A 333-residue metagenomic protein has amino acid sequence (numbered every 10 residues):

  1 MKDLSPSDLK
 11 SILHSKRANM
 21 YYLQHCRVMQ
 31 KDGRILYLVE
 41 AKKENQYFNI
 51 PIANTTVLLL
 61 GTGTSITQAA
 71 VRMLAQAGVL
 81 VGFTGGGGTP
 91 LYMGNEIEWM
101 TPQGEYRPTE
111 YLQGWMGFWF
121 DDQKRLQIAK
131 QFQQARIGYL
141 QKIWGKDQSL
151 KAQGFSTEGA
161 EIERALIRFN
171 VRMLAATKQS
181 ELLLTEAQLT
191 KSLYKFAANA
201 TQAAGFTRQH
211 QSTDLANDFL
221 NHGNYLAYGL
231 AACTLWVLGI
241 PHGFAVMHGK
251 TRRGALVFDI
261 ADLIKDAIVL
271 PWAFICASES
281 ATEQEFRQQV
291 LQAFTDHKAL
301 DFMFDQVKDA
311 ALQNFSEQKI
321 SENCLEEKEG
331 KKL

Functional and structural regions predicted by a protein language model:
M1-I66, R72: Non-cleavable N-terminal signal-anchor transmembrane helices
K2-C26, L38, Q76, G88-L333: Active-site helix-to-loop segments that bind/position phosphate- or nucleotide-bearing substrates and donors across
F48-T109: Glycine/small-residue-rich interface belts in oligomeric ring/scaffold proteins and their assembly partners
